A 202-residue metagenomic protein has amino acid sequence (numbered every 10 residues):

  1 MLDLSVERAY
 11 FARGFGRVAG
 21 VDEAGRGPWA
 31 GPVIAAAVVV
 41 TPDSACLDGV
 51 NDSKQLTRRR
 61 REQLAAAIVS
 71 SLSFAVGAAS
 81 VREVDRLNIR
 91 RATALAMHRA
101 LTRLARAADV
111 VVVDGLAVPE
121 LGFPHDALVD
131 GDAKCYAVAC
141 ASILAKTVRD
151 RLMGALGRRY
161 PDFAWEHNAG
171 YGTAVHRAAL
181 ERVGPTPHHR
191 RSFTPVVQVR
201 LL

Functional and structural regions predicted by a protein language model:
M1-L202: RNase H-like, Mg2+-dependent phosphodiesterase core, and more generally RNA phosphate-backbone-engaging helix-loop
